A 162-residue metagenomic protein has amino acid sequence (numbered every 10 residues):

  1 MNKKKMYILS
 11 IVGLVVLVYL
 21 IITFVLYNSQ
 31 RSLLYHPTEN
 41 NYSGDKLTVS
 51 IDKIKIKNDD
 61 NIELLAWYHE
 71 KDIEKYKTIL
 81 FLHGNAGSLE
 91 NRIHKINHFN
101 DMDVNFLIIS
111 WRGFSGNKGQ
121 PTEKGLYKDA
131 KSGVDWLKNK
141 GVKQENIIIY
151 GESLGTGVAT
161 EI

Functional and structural regions predicted by a protein language model:
M1-L17: N-terminal Sec-pathway targeting helices
K5-M6, I109, E152: Short, flexible segments with low predicted structural confidence
V16-K57: An N-terminal hydrophobic leader/cap segment in hydrolases
F24, G116, I149: Short, flexible active-site loop motifs that bind/organize anionic cofactors or intermediates
I56, F81, G151: Conserved SAM-binding loop
D59-W136, K140, E145, T156-G157: Membrane-embedded segments
Y150-G155, A159: Gly/Ala-rich beta-loop-alpha elbow adjacent to hydrolase catalytic centers
